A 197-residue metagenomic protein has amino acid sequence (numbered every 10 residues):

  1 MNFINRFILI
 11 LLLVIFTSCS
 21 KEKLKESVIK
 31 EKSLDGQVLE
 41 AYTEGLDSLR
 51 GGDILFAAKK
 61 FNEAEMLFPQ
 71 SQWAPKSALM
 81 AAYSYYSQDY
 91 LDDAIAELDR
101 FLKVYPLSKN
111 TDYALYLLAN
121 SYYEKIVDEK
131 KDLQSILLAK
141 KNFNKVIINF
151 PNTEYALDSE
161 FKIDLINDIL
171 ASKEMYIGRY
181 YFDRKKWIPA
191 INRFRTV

Functional and structural regions predicted by a protein language model:
F3-I4, S18-V197: Acidic, polar-rich low-complexity tracts and alpha-helical solenoid repeat scaffolds
I4-I10: Alpha-helical transmembrane segments
L11-C19: Hydrophobic h-region of N-terminal signal peptides that target proteins for export in Gram-negative bacteria
